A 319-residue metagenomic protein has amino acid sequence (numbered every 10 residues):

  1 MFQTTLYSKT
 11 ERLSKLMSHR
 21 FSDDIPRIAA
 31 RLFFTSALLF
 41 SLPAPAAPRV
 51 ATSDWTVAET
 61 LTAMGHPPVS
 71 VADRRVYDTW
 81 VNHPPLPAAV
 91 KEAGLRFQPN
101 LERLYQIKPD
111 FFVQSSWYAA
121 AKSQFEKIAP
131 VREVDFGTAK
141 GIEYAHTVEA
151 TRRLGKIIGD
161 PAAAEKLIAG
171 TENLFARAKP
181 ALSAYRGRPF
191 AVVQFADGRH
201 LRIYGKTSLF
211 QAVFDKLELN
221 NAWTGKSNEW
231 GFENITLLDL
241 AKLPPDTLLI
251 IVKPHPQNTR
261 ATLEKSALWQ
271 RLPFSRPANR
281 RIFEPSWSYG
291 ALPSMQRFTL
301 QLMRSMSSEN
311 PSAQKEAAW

Functional and structural regions predicted by a protein language model:
S41-P43: N-terminal signal peptide c-region/cleavage motif recognized by signal peptidases
R49, W55-R103: A short, structured surface patch at a secondary-structure boundary
R49-M64, A163-L217: Basic- and aromatic-lined ligand-binding clefts that recognize polyanionic substrates
R49-S53, E149, D246-W319: Structured C-terminal subdomain patch of bacterial secreted/periplasmic proteins
R75-W80, G205-G231: Alpha-helical, coiled-coil/dimerization segments enriched in small aliphatic residues
K108-Q114, L240, P245-D246: Proline-aspartate-enriched helix->loop->beta-strand connector
K122-P161, Q257-F283: Charged, glycine-enriched surface loops/patches that mediate electrostatic binding to polyanionic ligands
P130-A196, W223, S288-W319: Extracytoplasmic substrate-binding proteins
